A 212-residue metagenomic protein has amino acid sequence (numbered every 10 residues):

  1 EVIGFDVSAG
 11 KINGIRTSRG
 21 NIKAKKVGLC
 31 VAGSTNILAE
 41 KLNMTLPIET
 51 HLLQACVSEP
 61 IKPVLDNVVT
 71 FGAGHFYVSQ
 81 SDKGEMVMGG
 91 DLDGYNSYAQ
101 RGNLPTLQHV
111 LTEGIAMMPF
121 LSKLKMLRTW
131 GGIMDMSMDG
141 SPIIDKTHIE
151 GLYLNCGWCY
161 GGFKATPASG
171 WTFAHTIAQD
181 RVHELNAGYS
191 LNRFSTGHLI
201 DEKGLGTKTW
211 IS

Functional and structural regions predicted by a protein language model:
E1-N13: A conserved short coil-to-beta-strand element within the FAD-binding core of flavoproteins
T17, N21-L65: Central helical "cap/lid" subdomain
G33-S34, T112, A168: Alpha-helix/helix-capping structural signal
P47, D91-G94, W158-C159: Short, histidine-centered active-site or binding-site loop motifs used for metal coordination, general acid-base
P60-G151: Active-site lid/adjacent beta-loop-alpha segment flanking the redox-cofactor pocket in flavoenzymes
I115-S212: C-terminal catalytic lobe of FAD-dependent flavoproteins
